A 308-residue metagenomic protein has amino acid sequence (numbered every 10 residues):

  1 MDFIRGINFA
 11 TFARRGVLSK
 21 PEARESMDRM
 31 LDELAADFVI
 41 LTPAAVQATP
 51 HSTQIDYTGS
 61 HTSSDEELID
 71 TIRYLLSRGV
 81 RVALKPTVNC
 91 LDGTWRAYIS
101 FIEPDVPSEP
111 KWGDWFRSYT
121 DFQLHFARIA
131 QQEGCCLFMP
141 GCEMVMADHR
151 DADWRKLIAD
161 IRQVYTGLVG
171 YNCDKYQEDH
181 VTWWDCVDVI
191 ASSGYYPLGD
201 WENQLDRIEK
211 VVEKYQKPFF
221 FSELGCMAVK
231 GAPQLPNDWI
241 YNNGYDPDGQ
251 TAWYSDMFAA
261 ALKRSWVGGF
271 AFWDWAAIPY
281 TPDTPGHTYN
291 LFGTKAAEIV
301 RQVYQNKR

Functional and structural regions predicted by a protein language model:
M1, L18, R264-R308: Aromatic-rich peripheral "rim/lid" segments of glycoside hydrolase catalytic domains that contact and position glycan
F3-R5, L34-T53, E67-A147, A276-I278: Substrate-binding cleft and catalytic face of glycoside hydrolase catalytic domains, especially the flexible beta-alpha
A10-V17, S52-D65, D105-S118, G141-D148 (+2 more regions): The substrate-binding groove and active-site-proximal loops of carbohydrate-active enzymes, especially glycoside
G16-D32, F116-I129, D174-W183, T251-A260: Short, acidic/polar
G16-L31, D56-S77, D121: Aromatic- and glycine-enriched glycan-recognition loops and surfaces that form the carbohydrate-binding subsites
V39, F138, I190, E223 (+3 more regions): Conserved, mostly hydrophobic/aromatic
S63-D65, D70-T71, S77-R81, K85 (+7 more regions): Glycoside hydrolase catalytic-domain groove-lining segments
F122, L137, M146-N172: Active-site neighborhood of glycoside hydrolase catalytic domains
